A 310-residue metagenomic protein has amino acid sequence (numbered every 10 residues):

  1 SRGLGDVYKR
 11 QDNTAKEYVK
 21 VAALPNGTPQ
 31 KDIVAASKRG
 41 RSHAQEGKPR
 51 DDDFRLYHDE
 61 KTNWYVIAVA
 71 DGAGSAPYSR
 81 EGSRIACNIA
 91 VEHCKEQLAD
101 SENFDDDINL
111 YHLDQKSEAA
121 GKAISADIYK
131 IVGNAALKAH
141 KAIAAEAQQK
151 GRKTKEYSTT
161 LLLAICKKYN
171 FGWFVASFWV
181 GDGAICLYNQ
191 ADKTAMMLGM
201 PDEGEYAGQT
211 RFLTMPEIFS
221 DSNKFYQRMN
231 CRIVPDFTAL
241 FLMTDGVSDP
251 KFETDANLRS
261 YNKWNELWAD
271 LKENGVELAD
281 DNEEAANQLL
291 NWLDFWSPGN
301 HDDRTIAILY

Functional and structural regions predicted by a protein language model:
S1-R2, D6, E146, G208-Y310: C-terminal catalytic subdomain
S1-R2, D6-E96, G183, N223 (+2 more regions): N-terminal entry segment of metal-dependent catalytic domains or homologous docking segments
H58-T62, C166-N170, N189-K193, Y310: Short acidic-glycine loop/turn motifs at beta-strand connectors
A68, W179, L240-L242: Residue-level marker for buried hydrophobic side chains located in beta-strands that build the well-ordered beta-sheet
A76-S79, L187-N189, P250-F252: Short helix/loop capping segments that flank catalytic or ligand/cofactor-binding pockets
A86, D107-Y188, S222-V234, P298: Catalytic core of PPM/PP2C metal-dependent serine/threonine phosphatase domains
N88-A142, R152, Y261-L290: Helix-loop-helix
F178, C186-N223: Glycine- and acidic-residue-rich phosphate-binding/metal-coordinating active-site segment common to enzymes that handle
